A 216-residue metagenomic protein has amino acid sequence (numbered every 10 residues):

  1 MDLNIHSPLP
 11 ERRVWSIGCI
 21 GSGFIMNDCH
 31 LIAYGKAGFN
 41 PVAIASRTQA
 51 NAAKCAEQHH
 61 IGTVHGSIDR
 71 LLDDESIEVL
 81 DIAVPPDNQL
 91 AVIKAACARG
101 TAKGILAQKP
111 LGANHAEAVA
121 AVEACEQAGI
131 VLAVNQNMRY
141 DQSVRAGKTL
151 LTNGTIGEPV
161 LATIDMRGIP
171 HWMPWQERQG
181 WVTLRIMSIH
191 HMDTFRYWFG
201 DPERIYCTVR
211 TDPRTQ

Functional and structural regions predicted by a protein language model:
M1-H59: N-terminal Rossmann-like dinucleotide-binding module
F39-A43, E78-L80, V182-T183: Short active-site oxyanion
I61-I68: Conserved SAM-binding strand-loop segment of SAM-dependent methyltransferases
S76, V84-P85: Short glycine-/small-residue-rich Rossmann-like dinucleotide-binding loops
E78-V79, L90-R139, G154: Beta-strand-loop-alpha-helix segment that lines the small-molecule cofactor/substrate pocket of alpha/beta enzymes
M138-Q216: Predominantly a Rossmann-like dinucleotide-binding segment in NAD(P)-dependent oxidoreductases
